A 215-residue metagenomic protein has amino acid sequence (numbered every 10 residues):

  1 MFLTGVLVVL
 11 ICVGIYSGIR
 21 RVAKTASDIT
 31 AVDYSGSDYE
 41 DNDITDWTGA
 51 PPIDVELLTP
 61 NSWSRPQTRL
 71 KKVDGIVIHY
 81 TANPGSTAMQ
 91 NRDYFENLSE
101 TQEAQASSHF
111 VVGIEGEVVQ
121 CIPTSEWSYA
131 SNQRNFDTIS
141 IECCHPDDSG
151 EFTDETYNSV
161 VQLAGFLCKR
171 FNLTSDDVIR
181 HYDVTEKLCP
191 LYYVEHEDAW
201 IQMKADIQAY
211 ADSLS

Functional and structural regions predicted by a protein language model:
M1-N132: N-terminal catalytic cores of peptidoglycan-degrading enzymes
G14-P51, D147-S215: Basic/polar, cationic surfaces and motifs that engage anionic cell-wall and phosphate/carboxylate ligands
K71, E103, R134, S149-Y157: Solvent-exposed, acidic/flexible segments
V77, V111, S140-E142, I179: Soluble periplasmic/extracytoplasmic beta-strand elements of cell-envelope proteins
T81, C144-P146: Short strand-loop junctions, especially beta-strand C-caps/beta-turns that link beta-sheets to coils or alpha-helices
N132-S140: Short coil-to-beta-strand
